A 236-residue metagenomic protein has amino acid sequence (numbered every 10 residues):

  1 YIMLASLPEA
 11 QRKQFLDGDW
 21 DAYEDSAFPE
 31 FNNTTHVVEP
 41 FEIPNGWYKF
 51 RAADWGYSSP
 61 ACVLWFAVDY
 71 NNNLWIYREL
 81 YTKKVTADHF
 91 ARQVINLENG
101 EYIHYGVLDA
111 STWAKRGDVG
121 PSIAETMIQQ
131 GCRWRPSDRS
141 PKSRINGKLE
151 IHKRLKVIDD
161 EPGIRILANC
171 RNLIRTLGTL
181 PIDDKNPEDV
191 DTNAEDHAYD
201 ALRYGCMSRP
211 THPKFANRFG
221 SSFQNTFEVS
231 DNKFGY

Functional and structural regions predicted by a protein language model:
Y1-L4, Q11, P60, K115 (+1 more regions): Class I S-adenosyl-L-methionine
Y1-W55: ATPase catalytic-site recognition across NTP-hydrolyzing enzymes
G18-W20, N32, W65-A67, R78-L80 (+1 more regions): Short, structured patches in soluble enzyme cores that scaffold and shape functional sites
E24-D25, V38-F41, S59-V63, V85-D88 (+1 more regions): Short acidic/glycine-rich loop or secondary-structure boundary segments that cap or lie
A61-F66, R203: Short beta-strand scaffold segments in enzyme catalytic cores
Y70-D191, H212-P213, F219, E228-Y236: Mg2+-dependent endonuclease catalytic cores in nucleic-acid-processing enzymes, primarily RNase H-like
T192-K214, R218: Acidic, Mg2+-coordinating catalytic module of metal-dependent nucleases/exonucleases that use a two-metal-ion mechanism
